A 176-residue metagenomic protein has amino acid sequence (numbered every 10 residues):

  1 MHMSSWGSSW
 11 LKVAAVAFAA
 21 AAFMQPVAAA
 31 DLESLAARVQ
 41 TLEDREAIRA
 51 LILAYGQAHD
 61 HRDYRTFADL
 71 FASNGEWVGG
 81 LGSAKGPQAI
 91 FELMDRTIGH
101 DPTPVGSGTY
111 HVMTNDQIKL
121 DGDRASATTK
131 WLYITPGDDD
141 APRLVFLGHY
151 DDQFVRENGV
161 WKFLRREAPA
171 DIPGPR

Functional and structural regions predicted by a protein language model:
H2-A15: Bacterial N-terminal signal peptides that target proteins for export
K12-Q25: Bacterial N-terminal signal peptides
A29-Q57, H61, D69: Short, low-complexity N-terminal intrinsically disordered segments enriched in polar/charged residues
E46, G108-T109, R143-V145: Transmembrane beta-barrel outer-membrane domains
Y64-W131: A solvent-exposed, acidic/Ser-Thr-rich amphipathic alpha-helical stretch
H111-M113, V145-Y150: Short, surface-exposed coil-to-beta transition loops
R124-T128, L147-G174: Short beta-strand edge/turn micro-motifs at domain boundaries
W131-G137: Beta-strand elements of well-folded, non-transmembrane domains
